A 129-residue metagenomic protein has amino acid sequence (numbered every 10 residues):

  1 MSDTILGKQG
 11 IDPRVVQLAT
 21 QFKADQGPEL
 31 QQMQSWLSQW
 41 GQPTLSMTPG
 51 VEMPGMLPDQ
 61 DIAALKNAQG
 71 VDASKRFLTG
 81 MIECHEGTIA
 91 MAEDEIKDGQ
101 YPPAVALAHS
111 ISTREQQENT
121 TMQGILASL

Functional and structural regions predicted by a protein language model:
M1-L129: All-alpha RGS (Regulator of G-protein Signaling) helical domain and cognate RGS-like helical scaffolds
